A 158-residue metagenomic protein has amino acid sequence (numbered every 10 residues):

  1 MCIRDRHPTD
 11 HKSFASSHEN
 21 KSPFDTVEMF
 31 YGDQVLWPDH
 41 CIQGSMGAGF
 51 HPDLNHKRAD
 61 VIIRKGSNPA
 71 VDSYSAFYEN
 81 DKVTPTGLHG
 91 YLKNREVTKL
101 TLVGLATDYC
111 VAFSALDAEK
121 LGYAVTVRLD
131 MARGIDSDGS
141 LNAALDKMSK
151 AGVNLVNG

Functional and structural regions predicted by a protein language model:
R4-K99: Active-site alpha/beta core segments
H11-S13, A112-A115, S137: A short acidic (Asp/Glu
A48, T86, A112, L116 (+1 more regions): Short, surface-exposed alpha-helical segments at coil->helix boundaries
P52-V61, D136-G158: Structural recognition of alpha->loop->beta junctions
V97-F113, V127-R133: Glycine-rich anion-binding loop/nest that anchors nucleotide
E119: Gly/Ala-rich phosphate-binding loop of Rossmann-like dinucleotide-binding domains, activating on the conserved
